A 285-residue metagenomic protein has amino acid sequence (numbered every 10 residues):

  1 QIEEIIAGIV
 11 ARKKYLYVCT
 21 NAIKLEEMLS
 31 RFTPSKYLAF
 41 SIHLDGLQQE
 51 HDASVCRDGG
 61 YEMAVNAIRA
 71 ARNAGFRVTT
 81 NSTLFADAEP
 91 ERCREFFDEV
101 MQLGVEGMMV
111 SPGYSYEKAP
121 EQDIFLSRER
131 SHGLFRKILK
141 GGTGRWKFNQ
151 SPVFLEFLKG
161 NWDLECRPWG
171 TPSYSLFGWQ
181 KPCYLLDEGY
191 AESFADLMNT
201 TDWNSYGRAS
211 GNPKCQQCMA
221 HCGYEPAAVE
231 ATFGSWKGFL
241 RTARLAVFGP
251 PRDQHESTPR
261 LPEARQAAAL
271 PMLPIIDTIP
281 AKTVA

Functional and structural regions predicted by a protein language model:
Q1, K24, G59-M63: Short secondary-structure boundary/capping elements
Q1-I2, M28, R92-C93: Residues at alpha-helix caps and immediate loop-helix transition turns in enzyme cores, especially N- and C-cap
G8, R12-Y15, R31, S35-K181 (+3 more regions): Radical SAM enzyme [4Fe-4S]-AdoMet core and its adjacent flexible, acidic and glycine-rich loops/tails across
N21-L25, A86-D87: Short beta->alpha connector loops
A22-I23, L44-Q48, W236-G238: Short, acidic/turn-prone active-site loops that include or flank metal/cofactor- and phosphate-binding residues
Q180-A285: Flexible mid-to-C-terminal extensions adjoining Fe-S/redox cofactors in radical SAM and related proteins
